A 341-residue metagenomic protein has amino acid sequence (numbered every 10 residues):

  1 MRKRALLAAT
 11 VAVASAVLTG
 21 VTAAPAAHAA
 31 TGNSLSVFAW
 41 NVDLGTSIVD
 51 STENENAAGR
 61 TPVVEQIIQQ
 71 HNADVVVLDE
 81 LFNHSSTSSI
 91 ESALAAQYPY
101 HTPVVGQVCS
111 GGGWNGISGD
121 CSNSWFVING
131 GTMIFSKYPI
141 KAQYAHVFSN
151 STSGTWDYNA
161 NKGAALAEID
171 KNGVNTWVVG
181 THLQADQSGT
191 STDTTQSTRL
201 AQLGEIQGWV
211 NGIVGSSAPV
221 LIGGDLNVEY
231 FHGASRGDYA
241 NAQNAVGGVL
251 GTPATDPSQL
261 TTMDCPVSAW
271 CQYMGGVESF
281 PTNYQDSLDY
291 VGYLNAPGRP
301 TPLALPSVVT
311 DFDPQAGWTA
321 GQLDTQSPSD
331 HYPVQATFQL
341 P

Functional and structural regions predicted by a protein language model:
R2-V11, V17, V21-A96, G106-G119 (+3 more regions): N-terminal, active-site-proximal structural segment of metallo-dependent hydrolase catalytic domains
G32, W125-V127, D157-N161, T282-Y284 (+1 more regions): A generic structural micro-feature
V37-V42, V64-T87, F135, A167 (+4 more regions): Active-site beta-strand/loop signature of hydrolases that rely on acidic residues for catalysis
G45-I48, H84-T87, C109-G113, G131 (+5 more regions): Short catalytic/ligand-binding loop motif for oxyanion handling, primarily in non-cytosolic enzymes, centered on
V49-T52, V147-W156, L183-R199, Y230: Surface-exposed cleft-lining segments at the edges of enzyme active sites
G59-Q70, S85, S89, G130 (+6 more regions): Extracytoplasmic/secreted proteins, especially bacterial periplasmic and envelope-associated proteins
L81-Q184: Structured beta-strand-rich core segments of catalytic domains in phosphoester-bond hydrolases
N211-L221, V228-P341: Metal-dependent phosphoester-hydrolase catalytic domains
